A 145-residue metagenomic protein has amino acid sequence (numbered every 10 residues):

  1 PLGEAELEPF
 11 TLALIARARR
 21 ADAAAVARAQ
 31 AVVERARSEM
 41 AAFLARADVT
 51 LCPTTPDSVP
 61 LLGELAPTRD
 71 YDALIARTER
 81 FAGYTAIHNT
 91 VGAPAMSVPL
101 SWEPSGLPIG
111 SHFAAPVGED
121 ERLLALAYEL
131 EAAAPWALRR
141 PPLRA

Functional and structural regions predicted by a protein language model:
P1-A41, P53, D57, S97-L100 (+1 more regions): Short helix-loop capping/hinge segments that flank enzyme active sites or metal/cofactor-binding pockets
V26-A27, N89-A145: Structural helix-boundary/capping segments
R28, P60-A82: Short, surface-exposed loop/helix-turn segments at secondary-structure junctions that function as lids/hinges flanking
E39, G83-A86, A125: Short Gly/charged-rich anion-binding patches and loops
L44-A45: Basic phosphate/pyrophosphate-binding loop/patch that engages nucleotide-derived ligands
D48-T50: Short, Asp-centered acidic motifs that coordinate Mg2+ and/or phosphate in catalytic or ligand-binding sites
A73-V98: Small-aliphatic-rich amphipathic alpha-helix that forms the alpha element of a beta-alpha
